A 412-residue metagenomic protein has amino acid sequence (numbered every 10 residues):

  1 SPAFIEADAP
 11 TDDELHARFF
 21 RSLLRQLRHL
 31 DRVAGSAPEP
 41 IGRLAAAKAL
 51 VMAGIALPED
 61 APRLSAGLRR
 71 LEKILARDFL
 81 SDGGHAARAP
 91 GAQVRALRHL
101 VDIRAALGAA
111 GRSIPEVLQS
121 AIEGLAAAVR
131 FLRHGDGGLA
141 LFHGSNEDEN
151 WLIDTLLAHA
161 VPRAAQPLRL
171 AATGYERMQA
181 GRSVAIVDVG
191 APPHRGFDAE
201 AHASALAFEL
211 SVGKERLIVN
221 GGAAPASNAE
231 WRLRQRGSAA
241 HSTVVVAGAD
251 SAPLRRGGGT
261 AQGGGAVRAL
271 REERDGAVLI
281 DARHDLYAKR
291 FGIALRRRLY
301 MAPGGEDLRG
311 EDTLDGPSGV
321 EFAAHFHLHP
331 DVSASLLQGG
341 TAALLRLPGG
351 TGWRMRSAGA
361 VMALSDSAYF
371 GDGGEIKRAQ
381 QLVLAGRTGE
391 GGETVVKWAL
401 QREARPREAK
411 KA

Functional and structural regions predicted by a protein language model:
S1-I122: Aromatic-lined, polymer-binding surfaces characteristic of secreted/periplasmic polysaccharide-degrading enzymes
P2-A3, I55, A105, H134 (+4 more regions): Residue-level marker of positions within ordered structural domains that often coincide with functionally constrained
F20, P40, A226-A412: CBM-like, beta-strand-rich accessory domains located in the C-terminal region of large, secreted polysaccharide-active
Q26, A96, L125, G310 (+1 more regions): Alpha-helical packing segments of well-folded alpha/beta enzyme cores
V51, G83-V219: Carbohydrate-active enzyme catalytic cores, enriched for enzymes that act on polyanionic acidic polysaccharides
L107, V219-G221, S318, F326-H327: Short acidic (Asp/Glu) and glycine-rich catalytic loops that position anionic groups and cofactors
P192, A201-A205, V219-A240: Extended active-site and interfacial segments that coordinate phosphate-rich ligands in large catalytic machineries
